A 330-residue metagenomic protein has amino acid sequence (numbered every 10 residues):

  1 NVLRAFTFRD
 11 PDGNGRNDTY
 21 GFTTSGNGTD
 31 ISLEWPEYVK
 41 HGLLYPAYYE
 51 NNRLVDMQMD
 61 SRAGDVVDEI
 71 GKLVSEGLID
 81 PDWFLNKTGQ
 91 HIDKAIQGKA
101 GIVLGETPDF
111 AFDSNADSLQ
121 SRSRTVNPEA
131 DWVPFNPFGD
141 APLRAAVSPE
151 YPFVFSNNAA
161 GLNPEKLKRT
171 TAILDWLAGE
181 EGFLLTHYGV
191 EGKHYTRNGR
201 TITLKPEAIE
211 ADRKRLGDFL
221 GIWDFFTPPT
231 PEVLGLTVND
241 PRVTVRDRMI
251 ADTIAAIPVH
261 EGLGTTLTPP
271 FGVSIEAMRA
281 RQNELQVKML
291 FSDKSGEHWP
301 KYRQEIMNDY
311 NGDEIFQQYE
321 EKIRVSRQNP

Functional and structural regions predicted by a protein language model:
N1-P330: Extracytoplasmic/secretory soluble proteins
